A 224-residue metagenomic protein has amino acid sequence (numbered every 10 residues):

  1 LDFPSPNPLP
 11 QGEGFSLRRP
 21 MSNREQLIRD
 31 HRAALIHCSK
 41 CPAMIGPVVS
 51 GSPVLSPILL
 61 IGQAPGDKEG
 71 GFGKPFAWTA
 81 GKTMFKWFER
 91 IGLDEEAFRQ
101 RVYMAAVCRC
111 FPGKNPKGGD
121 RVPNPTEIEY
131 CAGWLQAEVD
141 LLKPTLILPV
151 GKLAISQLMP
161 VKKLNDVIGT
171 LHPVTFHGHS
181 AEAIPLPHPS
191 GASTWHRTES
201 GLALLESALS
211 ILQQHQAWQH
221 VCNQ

Functional and structural regions predicted by a protein language model:
L1-P20: Intrinsic disorder/low-complexity segments
S22-H172, F176-Q224: A polyanion-binding, active-site-adjacent surface
